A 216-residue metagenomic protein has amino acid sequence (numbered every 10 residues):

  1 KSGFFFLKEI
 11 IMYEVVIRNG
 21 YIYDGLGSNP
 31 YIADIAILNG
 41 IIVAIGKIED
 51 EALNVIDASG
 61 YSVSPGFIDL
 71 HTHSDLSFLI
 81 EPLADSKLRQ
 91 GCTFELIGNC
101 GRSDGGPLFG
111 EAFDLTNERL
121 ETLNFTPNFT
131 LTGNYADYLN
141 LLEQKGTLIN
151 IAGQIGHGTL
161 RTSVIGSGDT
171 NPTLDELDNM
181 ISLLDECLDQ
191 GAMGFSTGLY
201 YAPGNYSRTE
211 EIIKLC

Functional and structural regions predicted by a protein language model:
K1-F5, Q154: N-terminal leader/targeting segments
G3, I11-E51: N-terminal metal-binding scaffold of metallo-dependent hydrolase/deaminase domains
V15-I17, D50-G98: Replace "His-x-His-based motif
G20, G40, G60, H71 (+3 more regions): Divalent metal-coordination and catalytic microenvironments
H71-D75, N171-L174, G204: Short, flexible loop segments at the rims of nucleotide/cofactor-binding pockets, characterized by
H73, L79, G156-G158, G198-A202: Active-site beta-loop-alpha junctions enriched in small/polar residues
I80-M193, C216: Divalent-metal coordination cores built from histidine and acidic residues
A192-C216: Divalent metal-binding pocket/active-site signature
